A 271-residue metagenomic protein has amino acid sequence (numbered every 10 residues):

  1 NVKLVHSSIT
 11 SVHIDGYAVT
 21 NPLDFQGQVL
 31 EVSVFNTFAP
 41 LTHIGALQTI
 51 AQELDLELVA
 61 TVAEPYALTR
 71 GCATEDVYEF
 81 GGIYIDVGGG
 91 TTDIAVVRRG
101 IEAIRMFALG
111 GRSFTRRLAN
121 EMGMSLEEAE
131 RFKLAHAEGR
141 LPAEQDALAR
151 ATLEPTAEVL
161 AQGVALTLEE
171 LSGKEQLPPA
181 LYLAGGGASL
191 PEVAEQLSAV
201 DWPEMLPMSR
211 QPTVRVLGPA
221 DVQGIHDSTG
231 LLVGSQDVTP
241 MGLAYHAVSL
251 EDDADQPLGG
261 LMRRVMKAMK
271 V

Functional and structural regions predicted by a protein language model:
N1-G82, G139-R140, A149-E154, L171-K174 (+2 more regions): Nucleotide/phosphate-binding catalytic cleft detector across ATP-hydrolyzing and phosphate-transferring enzymes
T37-V62, R99-P142: Glycine-rich phosphate-binding loop plus the immediately following alpha-helix
A51, D86, L118, L183 (+1 more regions): Residue-level signature of catalytic and energy-coupling elements of molecular machines, predominantly ATP/GTP-dependent
A73-I104, L118: Gly/Thr-rich phosphate-binding beta-strand-loop-beta motif of the actin/hexokinase/Hsp70
R112, R116, A151, P155-E158 (+6 more regions): Feature representing long, continuous alpha-helical segments
A161-A180: Phosphate/pyrophosphate-binding loops at sites that engage ATP/ADP/AMP, CoA/4′-phosphopantetheine, polyphosphate
Q176-W202: Glycine-rich phosphate-binding loops at beta-strand->alpha-helix junctions
P207-V271: Glycine-rich phosphate-binding/hydrolytic loop that grips phosphoryl groups
